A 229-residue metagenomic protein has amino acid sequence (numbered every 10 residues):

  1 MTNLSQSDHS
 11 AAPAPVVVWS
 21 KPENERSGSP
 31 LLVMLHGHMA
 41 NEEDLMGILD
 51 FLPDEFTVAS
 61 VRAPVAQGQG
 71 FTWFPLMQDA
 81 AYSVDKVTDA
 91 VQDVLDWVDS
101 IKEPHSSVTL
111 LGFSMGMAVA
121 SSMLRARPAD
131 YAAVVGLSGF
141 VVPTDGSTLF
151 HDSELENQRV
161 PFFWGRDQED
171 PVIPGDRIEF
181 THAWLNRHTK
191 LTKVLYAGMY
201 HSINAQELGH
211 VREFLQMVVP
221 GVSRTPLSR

Functional and structural regions predicted by a protein language model:
S7-H105: Serine-hydrolase catalytic machinery in alpha/beta-hydrolase-like enzymes
G47, S122-A126: Active-site signature of alpha/beta-hydrolase-fold catalytic machinery across serine- and Asp/Cys-nucleophile hydrolases
L111-G116, A120: Gly/Ala-rich beta-loop-alpha elbow adjacent to hydrolase catalytic centers
A129-V142: A conserved short beta-strand
V142-P161: Conserved serine/cysteine hydrolase catalytic core
P143, Q168-I173, H201-S202: Acidic catalytic loop of the alpha/beta-hydrolase fold
Q158, F163-R166, D170: Short beta-strand/loop motif that positions the catalytic acidic residue of the alpha/beta-hydrolase fold
D176-R229: C-terminal catalytic histidine-bearing segment of alpha/beta-hydrolase fold enzymes
